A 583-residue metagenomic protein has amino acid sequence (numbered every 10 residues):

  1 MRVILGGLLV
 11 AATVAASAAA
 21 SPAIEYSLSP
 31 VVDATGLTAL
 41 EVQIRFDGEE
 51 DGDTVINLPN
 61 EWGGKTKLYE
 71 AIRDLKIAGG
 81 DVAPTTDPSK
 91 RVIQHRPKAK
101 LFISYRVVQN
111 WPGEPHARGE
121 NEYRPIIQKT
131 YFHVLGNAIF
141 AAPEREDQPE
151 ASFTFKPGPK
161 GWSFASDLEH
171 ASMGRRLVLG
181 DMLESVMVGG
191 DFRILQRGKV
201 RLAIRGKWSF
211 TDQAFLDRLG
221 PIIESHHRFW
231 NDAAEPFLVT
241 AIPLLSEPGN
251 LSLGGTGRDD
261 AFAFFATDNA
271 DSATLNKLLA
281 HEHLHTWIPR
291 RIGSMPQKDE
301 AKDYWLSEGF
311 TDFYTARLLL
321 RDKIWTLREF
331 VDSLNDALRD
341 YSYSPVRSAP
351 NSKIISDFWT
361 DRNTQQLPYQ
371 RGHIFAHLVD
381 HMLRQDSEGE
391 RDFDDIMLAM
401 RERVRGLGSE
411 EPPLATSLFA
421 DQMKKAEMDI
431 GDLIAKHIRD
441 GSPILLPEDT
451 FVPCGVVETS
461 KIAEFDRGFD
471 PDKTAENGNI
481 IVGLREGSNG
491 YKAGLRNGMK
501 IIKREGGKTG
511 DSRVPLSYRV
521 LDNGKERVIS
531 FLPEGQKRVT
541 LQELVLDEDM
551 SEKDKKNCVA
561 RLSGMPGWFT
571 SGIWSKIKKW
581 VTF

Functional and structural regions predicted by a protein language model:
I4-A15: Bacterial N-terminal signal peptides
S21-S29, T38, Q43-R45, A71 (+1 more regions): Beta/coil-rich, acidic/histidine-enriched accessory regions frequently appended to metallopeptidases
V31-D33, G63-N121: A surface-exposed beta-strand-loop module
T38-Y69, F140-G158: Surface-exposed beta-strand/loop patches in extracellular or lumenal glycoproteins
L68-D74, V108, N137-A138, E144-E169 (+3 more regions): Zn2+-dependent metallopeptidase catalytic core
V108-E146: Glycine/proline-rich low-complexity spacer/linker segments in large multi-domain proteins
R193-D303: Juxtacatalytic substrate-recognition/specificity segment
P296-H373, D386-S387, L398, E402-G408: Acidic/His/Gly-enriched intrinsically disordered linker/tail segments that often contain short helix/coil "MoRF-like"
